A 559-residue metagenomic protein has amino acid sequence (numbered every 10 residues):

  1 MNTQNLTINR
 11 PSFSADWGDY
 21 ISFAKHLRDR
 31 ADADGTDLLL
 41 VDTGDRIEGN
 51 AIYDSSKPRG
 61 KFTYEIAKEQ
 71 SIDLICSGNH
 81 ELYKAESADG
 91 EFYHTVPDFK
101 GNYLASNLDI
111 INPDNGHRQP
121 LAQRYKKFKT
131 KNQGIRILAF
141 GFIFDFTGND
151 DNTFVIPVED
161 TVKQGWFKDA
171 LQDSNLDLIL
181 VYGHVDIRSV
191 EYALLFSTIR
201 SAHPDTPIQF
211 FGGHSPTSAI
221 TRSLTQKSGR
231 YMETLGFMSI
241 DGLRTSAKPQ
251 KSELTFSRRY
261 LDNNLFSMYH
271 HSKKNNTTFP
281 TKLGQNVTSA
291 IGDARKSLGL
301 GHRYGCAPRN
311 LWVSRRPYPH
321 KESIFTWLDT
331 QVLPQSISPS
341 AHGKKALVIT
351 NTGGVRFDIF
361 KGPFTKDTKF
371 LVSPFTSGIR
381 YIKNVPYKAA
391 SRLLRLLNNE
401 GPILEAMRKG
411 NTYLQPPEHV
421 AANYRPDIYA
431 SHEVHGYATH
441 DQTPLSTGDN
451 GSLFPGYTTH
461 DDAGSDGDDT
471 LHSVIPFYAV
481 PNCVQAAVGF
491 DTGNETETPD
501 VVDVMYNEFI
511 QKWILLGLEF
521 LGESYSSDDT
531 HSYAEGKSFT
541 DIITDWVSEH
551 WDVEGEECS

Functional and structural regions predicted by a protein language model:
M1-P249: Acidic, metal/ion-coordinating pockets
M1-T3, I8, S12-A15, K25 (+3 more regions): Non-catalytic terminal accessory segments
R200-C306, V372-S373, T439: A post-motif C-terminal structural segment
